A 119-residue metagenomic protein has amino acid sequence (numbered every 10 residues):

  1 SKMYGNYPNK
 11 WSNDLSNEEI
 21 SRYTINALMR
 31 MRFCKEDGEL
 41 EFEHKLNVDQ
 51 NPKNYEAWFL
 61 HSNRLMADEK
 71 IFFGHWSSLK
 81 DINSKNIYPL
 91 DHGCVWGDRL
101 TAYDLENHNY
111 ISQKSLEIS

Functional and structural regions predicted by a protein language model:
S1-S119: Feature recognizes metal-dependent phosphohydrolase scaffolds
